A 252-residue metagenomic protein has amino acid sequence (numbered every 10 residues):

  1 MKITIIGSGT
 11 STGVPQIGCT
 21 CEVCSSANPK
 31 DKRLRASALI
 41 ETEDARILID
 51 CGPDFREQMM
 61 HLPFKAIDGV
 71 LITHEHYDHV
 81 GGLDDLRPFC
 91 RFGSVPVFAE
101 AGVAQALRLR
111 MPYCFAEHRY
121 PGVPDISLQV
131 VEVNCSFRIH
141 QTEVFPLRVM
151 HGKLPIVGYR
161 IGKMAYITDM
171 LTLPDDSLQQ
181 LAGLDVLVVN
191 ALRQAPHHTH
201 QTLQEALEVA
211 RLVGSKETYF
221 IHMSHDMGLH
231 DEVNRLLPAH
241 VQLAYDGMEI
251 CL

Functional and structural regions predicted by a protein language model:
M1-I167, D176, V233-C251: Binuclear metal-dependent hydrolase catalytic cores
T172-L252: Cap/insert and terminal regions of metallo-dependent hydrolase folds
